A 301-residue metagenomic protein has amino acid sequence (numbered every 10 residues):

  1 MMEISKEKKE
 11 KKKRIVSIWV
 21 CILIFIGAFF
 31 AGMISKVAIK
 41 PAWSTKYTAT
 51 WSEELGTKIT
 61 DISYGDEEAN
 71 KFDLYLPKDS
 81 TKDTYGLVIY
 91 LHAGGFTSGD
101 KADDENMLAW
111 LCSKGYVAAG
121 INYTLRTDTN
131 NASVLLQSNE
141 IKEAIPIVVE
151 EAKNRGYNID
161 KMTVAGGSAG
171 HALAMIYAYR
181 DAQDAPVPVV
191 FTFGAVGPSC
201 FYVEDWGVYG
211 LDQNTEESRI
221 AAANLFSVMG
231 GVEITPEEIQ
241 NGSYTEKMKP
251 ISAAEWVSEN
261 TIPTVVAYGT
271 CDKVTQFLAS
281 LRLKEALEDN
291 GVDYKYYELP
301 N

Functional and structural regions predicted by a protein language model:
I4, E10-N301: Alpha/beta-hydrolase superfamily serine-hydrolase fold, recognizing
